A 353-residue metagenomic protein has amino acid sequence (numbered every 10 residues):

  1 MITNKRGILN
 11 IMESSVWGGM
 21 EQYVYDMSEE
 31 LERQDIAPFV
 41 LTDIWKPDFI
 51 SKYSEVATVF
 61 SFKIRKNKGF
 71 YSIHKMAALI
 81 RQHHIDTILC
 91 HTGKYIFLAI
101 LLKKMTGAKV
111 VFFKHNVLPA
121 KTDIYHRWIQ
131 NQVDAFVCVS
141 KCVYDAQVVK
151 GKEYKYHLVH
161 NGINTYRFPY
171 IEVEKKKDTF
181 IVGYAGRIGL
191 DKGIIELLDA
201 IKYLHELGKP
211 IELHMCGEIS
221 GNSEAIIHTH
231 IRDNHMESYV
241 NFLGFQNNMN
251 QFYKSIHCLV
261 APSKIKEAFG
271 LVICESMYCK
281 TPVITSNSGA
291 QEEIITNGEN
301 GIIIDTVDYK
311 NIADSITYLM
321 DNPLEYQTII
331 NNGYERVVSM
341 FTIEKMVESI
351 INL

Functional and structural regions predicted by a protein language model:
N10-F70, L158, G221-N222: N-terminal strand-loop element at the rim of the active site of nucleotide-sugar-dependent glycosyltransferases
G18-D26, Y184-G208, A225-I226: A conserved mid-protein helix/loop that constitutes part of the nucleotide-sugar donor-binding site
L41-P47, A185, E212-I226: Glycosyltransferase donor-sugar binding loop
T42, P282-T285, I295: Short hydrophobic beta-strand element within catalytic cores of glycosyltransferases and related nucleotide-activated
K104, V110-K141, K150-G151: A conserved, positively charged/aromatic
N222-A225, M236-Q246, F252, I302-I303: Active-site donor-binding acidic/aromatic loop of nucleotide-activated sugar and phosphosugar transferases involved
K254-A268, T281: Acidic donor-binding loop of glycosyltransferase active sites
T296-G298, I302-Y309, Y318-L324: Conserved acidic donor-binding segment of nucleotide-sugar-dependent glycosyltransferases
